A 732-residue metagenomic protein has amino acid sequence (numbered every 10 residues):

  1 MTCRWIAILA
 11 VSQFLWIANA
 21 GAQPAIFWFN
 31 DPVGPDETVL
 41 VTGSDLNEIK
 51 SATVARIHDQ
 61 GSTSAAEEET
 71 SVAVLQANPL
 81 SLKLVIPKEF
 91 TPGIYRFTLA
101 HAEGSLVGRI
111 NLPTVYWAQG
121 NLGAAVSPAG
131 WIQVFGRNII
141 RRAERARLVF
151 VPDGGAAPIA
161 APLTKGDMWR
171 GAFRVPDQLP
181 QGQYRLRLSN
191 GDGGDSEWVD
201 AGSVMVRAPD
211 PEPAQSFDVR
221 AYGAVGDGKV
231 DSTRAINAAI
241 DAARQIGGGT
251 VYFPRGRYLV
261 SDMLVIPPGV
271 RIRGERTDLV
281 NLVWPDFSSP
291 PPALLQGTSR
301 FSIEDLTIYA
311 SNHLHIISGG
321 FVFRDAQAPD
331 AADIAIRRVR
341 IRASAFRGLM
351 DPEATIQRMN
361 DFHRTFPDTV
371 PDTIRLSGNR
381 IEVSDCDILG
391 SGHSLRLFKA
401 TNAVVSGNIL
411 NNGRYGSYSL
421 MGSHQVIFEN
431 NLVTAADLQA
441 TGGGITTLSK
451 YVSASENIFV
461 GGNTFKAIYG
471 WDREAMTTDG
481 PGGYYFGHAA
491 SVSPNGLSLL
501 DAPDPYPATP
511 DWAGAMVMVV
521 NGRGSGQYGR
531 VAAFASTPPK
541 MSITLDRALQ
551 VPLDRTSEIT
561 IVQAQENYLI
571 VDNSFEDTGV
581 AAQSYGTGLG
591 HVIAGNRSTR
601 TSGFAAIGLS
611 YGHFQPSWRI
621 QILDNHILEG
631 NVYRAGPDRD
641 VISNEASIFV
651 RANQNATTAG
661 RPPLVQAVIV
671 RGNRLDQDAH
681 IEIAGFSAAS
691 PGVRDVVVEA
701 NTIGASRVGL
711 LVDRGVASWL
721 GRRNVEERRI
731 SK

Functional and structural regions predicted by a protein language model:
G21-E69, I94-R96, E103-R147, D195-P209 (+1 more regions): Beta-strand/beta-sandwich contexts
P211-F217, A221-A235, R271-I317, R338 (+3 more regions): Right-handed parallel beta-helix/beta-spiral solenoid domain characteristic of secreted/periplasmic
V219-P254, V265: Acidic Gly/Asp/Thr-rich repetitive segments characteristic of extracellular carbohydrate-active and adhesion proteins
I236-Q245, Y258-R273, N281-D333, T373-L376 (+3 more regions): Extracellular beta-strand-rich solenoid/capping regions of secreted or surface-exposed proteins that bind or remodel
G248-G249, S261-M263, T277, N281-P292 (+13 more regions): Short glycine/acidic-rich loop motifs that flank beta-strands on beta-rich extracellular proteins
S302-Y418, A582, G590-V592: Right-handed parallel beta-helix
K466-D554: Autoprocessing Asn-cyclization modules and mimics
